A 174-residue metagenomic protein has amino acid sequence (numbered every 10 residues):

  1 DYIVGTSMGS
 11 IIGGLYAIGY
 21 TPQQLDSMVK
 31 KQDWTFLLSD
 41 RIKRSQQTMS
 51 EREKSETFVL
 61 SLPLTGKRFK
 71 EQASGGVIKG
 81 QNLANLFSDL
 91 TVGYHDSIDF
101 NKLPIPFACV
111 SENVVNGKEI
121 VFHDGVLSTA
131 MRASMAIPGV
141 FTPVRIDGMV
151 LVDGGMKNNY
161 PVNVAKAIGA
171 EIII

Functional and structural regions predicted by a protein language model:
D1-T6, L15-I174: Patatin-like phospholipase
I12: Acidic, glycine-enriched active-site microenvironments
